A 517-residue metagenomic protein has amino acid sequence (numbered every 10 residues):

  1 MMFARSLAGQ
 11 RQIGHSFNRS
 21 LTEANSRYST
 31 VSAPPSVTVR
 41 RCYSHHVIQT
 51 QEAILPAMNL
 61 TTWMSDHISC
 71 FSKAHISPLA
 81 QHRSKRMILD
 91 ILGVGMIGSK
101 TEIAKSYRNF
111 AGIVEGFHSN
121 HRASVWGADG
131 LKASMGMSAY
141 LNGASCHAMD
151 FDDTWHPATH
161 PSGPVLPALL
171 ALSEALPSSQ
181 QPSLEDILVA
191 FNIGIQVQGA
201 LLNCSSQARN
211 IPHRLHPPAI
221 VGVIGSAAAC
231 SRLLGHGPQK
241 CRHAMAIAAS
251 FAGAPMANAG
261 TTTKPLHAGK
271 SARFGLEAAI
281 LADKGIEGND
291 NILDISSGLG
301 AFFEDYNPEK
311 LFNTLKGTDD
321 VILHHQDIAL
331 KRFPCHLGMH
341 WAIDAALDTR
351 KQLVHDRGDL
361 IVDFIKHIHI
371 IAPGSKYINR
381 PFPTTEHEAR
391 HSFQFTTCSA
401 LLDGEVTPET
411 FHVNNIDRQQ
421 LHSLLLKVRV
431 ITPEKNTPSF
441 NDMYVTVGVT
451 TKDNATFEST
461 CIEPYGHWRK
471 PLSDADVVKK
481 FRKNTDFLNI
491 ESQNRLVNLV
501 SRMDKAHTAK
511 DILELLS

Functional and structural regions predicted by a protein language model:
M1-E52: N-terminal mitochondrial targeting presequence
P34-T159, T263-R273, I280-S517: Terminal-appendage/accessory-domain detector
K85, L89, V165, L188-F191 (+2 more regions): Hydrophobic face of alpha-helices
I97-G98, L169-S178, A227-L233, A279-L281 (+2 more regions): Well-ordered alpha-helical scaffold segments within catalytic/enzyme domains
K132, M137-V189, I193-V197, L201: Function-dense linear segments that define catalytic or interfacial modules in macromolecule-processing proteins
G163-A171, V221, G225-A229, H340-A345 (+1 more regions): Short amphipathic alpha-helical face segments that pack within enzyme cores and frequently flank/anchor catalytic
E174-E277, N291-S296: Glycine-rich, mobile lid/loop segments that gate access to catalytic sites or pores
